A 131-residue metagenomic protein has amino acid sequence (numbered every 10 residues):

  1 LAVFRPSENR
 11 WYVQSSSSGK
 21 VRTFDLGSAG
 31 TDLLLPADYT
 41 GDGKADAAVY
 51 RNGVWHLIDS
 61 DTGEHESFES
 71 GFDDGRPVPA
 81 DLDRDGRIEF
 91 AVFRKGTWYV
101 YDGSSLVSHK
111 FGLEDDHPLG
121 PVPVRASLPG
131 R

Functional and structural regions predicted by a protein language model:
L1-R131: Trp/Gly-enriched beta-strand/coil motifs that build multi-repeat beta-propeller-like domains and related W-rich binding
